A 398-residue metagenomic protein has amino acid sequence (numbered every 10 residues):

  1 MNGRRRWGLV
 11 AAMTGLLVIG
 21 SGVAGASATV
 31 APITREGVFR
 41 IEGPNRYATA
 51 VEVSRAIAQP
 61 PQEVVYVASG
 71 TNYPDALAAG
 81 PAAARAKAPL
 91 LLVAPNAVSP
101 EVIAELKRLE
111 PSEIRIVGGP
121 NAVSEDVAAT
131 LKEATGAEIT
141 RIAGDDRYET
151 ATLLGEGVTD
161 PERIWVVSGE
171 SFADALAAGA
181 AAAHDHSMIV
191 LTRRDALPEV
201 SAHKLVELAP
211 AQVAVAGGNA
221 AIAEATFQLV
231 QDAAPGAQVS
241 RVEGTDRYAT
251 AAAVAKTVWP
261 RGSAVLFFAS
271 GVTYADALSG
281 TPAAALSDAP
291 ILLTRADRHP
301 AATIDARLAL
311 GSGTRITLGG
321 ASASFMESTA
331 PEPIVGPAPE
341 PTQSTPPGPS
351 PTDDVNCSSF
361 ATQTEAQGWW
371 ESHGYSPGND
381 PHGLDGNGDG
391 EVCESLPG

Functional and structural regions predicted by a protein language model:
M1-R4, D354: Actinobacteria-biased recognition of intrinsically disordered, low-complexity terminal regions
G3-V10, L16, A24-P347: Extracellular glycan-binding segments that recognize GlcNAc-based cell-wall polysaccharides
Q343-N387, E394-G398: Calcium-binding acidic motifs and repeat modules
